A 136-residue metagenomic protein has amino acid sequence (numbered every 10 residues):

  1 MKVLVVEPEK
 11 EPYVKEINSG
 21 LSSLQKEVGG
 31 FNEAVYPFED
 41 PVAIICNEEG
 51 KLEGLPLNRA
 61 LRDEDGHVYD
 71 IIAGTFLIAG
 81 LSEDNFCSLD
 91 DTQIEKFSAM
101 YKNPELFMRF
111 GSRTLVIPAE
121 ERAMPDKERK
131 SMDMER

Functional and structural regions predicted by a protein language model:
M1-K15, S19-P125: N-terminal nucleophile
D126-R136: Non-Sec secretion/translocation targeting segments of pathogen effectors
